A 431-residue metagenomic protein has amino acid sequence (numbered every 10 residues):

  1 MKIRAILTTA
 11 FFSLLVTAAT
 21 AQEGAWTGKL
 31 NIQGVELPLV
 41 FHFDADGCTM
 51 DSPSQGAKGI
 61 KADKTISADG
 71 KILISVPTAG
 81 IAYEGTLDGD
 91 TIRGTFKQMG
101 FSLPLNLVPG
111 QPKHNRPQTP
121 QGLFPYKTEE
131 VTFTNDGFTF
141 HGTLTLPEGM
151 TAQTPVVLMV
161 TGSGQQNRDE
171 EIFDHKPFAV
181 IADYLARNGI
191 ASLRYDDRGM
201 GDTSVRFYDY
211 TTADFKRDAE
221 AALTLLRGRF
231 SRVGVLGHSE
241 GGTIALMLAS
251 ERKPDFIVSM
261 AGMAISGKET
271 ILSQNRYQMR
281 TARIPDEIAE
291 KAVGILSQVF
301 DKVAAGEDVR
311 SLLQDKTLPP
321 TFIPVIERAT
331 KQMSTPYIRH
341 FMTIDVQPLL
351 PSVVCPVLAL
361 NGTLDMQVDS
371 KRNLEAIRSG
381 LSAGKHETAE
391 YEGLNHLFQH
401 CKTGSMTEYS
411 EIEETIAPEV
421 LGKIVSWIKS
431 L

Functional and structural regions predicted by a protein language model:
Q22-L87, R93-Q98, L103, Q118 (+1 more regions): Central antiparallel beta-sheet cores of small beta-barrel/beta-sandwich binding domains
P112-A152: N-terminal cap/lid segment of alpha/beta-hydrolase-fold proteins
Q153-G162: Short beta-strand element of the alpha/beta-hydrolase
E171-S192: Short amphipathic alpha-helix adjacent to the substrate-entry channel of hydrolases
D209-G228: Alpha/beta-hydrolase active-site loop
M260-S352: Accessory cap/linker subdomain of secreted extracellular hydrolases
V353, A359-N361: Short beta-strand/loop motif that positions the catalytic acidic residue of the alpha/beta-hydrolase fold
C355, V368-S379: Short alpha-helix in the alpha/beta-hydrolase fold that links the catalytic acid
